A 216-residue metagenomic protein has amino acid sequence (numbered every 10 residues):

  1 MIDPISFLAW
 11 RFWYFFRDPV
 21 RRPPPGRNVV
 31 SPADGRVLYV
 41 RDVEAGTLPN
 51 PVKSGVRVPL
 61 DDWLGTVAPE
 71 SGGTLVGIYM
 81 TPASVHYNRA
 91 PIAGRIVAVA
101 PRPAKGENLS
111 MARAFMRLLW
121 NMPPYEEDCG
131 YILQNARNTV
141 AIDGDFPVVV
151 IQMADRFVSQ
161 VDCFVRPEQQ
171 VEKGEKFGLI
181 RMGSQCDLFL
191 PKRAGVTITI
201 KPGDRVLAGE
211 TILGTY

Functional and structural regions predicted by a protein language model:
M1-Y216: Contiguous, well-folded functional domains in the mature portion of proteins
